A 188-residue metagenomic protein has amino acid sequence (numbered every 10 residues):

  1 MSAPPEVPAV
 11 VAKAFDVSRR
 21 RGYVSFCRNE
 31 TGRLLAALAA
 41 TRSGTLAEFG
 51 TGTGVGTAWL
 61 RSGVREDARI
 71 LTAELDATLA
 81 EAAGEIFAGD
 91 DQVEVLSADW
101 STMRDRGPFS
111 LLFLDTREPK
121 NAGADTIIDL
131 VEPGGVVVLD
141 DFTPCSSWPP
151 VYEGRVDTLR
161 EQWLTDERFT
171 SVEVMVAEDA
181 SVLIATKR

Functional and structural regions predicted by a protein language model:
M1-F26, A39-R42: Rossmann-like AdoMet
Y23-T102: SAM cofactor-binding core of SAM-dependent methyltransferases, primarily the Rossmann-like beta-alpha-beta module
S43, S110, G135-V136: The start of beta-strands in P-loop NTPase/AAA+ ATPase cores
L46, T72, F113, V138-L139: Generic enzyme active-site microenvironment
R65, A88-D90, R106, E132 (+1 more regions): Short, well-ordered coil/turn elements that cap or connect secondary structure elements
R104-L112: A short acidic, Gly/Pro-enriched loop at the edge of an enzyme's catalytic core that lines a small-molecule cofactor
D115-E118: Switch II (G3) loop of P-loop NTPases
K120-R188: C-terminal substrate-binding/active-site "lid" region of AdoMet-derived donor-dependent transferases
